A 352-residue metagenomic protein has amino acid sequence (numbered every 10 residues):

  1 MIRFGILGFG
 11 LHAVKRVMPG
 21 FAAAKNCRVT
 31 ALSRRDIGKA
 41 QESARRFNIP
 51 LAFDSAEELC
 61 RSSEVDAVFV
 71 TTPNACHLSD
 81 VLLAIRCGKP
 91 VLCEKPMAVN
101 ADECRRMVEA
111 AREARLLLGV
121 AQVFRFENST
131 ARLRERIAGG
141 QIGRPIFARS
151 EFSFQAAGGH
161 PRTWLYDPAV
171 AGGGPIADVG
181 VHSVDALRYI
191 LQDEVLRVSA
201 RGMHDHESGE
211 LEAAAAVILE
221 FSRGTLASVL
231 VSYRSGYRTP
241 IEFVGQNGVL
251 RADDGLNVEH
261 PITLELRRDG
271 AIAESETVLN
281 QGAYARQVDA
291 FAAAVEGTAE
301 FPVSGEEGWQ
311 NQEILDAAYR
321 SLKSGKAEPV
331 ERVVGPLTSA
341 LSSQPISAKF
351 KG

Functional and structural regions predicted by a protein language model:
M1, A67-V70, S222, A293-G352: C-terminal helix-rich "cap/oligomerization" subdomain common to oxidoreductases
M1-F47, F350-K351: N-terminal Rossmann-like dinucleotide-binding module
R35, E276-D289: Active-site loop of classical SDR/Rossmann-like NAD(P)-dependent oxidoreductases, centered on the catalytic Tyr-X3-Lys
G38, F47-A110: Beta-loop-alpha module in the N-terminal Rossmann-like domain of NAD(P)-dependent dehydrogenases, especially those
F53, V70, C93, L118-V120 (+2 more regions): Hydrophobic residues in well-ordered beta-strands that form the structural core
L117, F124-S208, G325: Predominantly a Rossmann-like dinucleotide-binding segment in NAD(P)-dependent oxidoreductases
D185-V258, A285-T298, G335-G352: Contiguous beta-strand/loop segments that form the cofactor/metal-binding neighborhood of enzyme cores
